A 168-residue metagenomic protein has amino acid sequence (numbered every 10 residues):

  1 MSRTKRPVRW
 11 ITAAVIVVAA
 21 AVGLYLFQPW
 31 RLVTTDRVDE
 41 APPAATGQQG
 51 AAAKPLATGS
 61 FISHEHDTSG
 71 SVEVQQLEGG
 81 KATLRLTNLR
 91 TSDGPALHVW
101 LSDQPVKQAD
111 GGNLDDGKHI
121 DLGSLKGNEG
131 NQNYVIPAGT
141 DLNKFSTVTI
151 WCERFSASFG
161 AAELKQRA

Functional and structural regions predicted by a protein language model:
M1-R6: Terminal targeting segments of Actinobacterial cell-envelope proteins
R9-Y25: Hydrophobic membrane-insertion alpha-helices, especially the h-region of bacterial N-terminal signal peptides
Y25-G80, L114-G117: Transition segment at domain starts
S71-V72, A82-T87, Q132-I136: N-terminal post-signal-peptidase region of extra-cytosolic proteins
H98-W100: Beta-strand signatures of extracellular beta-sandwich domains
A109-P137: An anionic, turn-rich surface loop/hairpin at beta-sheet edges that serves as a generic interaction/coordination patch
P137-G160: Short, exposed beta-strand-loop hairpins at the edges of beta-sheets in extracellular/periplasmic proteins
E163-A168: Extracytoplasmic/periplasmic copper-protein system
